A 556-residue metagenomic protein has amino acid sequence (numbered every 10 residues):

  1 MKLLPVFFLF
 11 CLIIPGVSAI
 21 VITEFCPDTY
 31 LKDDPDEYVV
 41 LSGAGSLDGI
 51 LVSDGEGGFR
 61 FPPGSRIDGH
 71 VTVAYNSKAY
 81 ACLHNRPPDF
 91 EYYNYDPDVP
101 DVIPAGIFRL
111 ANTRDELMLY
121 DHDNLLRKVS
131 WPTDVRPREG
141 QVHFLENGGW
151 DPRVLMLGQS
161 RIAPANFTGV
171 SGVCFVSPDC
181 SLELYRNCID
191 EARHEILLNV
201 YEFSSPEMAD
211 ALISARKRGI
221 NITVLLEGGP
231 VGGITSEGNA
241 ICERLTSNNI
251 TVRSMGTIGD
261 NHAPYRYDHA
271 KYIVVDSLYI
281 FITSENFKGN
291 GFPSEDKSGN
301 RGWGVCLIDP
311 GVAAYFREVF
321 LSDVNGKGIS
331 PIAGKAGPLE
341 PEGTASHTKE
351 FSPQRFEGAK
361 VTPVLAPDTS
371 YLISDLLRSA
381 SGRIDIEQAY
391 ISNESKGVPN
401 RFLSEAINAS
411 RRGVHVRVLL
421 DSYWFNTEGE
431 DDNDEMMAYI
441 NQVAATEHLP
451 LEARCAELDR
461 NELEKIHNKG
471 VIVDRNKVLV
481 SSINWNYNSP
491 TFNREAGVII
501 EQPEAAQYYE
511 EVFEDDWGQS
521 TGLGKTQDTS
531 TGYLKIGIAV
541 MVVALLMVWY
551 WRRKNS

Functional and structural regions predicted by a protein language model:
M1-I20, K525-S556: Secretory targeting signatures
S18-G58, F108-N112, T133, E202-S204: A structural motif detector for short, solvent-exposed N-terminal "entry" segments of globular domains
D36-A44, E116-L119, H143, I196: Buried hydrophobic-core signal for structured, non-transmembrane domains
G43-L47, G57, N76-Y80, H122-L125: Acidic glycine-/aspartate-rich tracts in secreted/extracellular proteins
E56-D96, D101: Intrinsically disordered, low-complexity Pro/Gly/Ser/Thr-rich segments with frequent PxxP/GP/PP motifs and embedded
D96-I107, T113-R114, H122-P137, S160-E191 (+3 more regions): HKD-type phospholipase D/PLD-like phosphodiesterase module
S205-G219, V398-G413: Histidine-anchored nucleotide/phosphate-binding helix
Y508-Y533: Short, aromatic-rich amphipathic segments at membrane interfaces that lie adjacent to a transmembrane helix or signal
